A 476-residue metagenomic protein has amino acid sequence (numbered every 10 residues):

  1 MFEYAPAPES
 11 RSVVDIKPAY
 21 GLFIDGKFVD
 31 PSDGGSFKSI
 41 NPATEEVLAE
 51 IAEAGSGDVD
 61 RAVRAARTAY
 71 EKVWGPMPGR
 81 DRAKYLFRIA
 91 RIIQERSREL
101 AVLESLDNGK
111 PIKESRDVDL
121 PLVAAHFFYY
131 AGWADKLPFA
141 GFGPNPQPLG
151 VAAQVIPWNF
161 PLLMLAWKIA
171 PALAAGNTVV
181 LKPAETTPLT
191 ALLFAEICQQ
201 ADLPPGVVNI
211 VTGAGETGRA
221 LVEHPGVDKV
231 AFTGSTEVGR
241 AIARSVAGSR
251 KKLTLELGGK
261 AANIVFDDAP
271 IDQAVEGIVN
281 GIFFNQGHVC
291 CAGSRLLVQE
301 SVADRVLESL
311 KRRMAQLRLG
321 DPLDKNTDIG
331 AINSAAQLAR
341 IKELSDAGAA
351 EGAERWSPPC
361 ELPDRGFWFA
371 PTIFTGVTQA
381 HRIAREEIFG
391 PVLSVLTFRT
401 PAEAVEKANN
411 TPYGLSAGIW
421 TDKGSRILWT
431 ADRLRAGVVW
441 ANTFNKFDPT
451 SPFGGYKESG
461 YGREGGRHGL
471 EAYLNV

Functional and structural regions predicted by a protein language model:
M1-I51, K84, R88, A125 (+5 more regions): Terminal low-complexity tails and localization/encapsulation signals of metabolic enzymes
K38, A52, G75-P76, I210 (+4 more regions): A structural signal for short, well-ordered beta-strand elements
E45, R82, E104, G176 (+8 more regions): Residue-level signal for inorganic ion chemistry
E46-E50, L203, V227, I264 (+4 more regions): Conserved C-terminal structural/oligomerization subdomain of aldehyde/semialdehyde dehydrogenase
E46-L137: Glycine-rich loop-to-alpha-helix module at the N-terminal edge of alpha/beta enzyme cores
R67-Y70, W74, A90-S97, A101 (+17 more regions): Structural signal for hydrophobic packing residues in well-ordered secondary-structure cores of soluble enzyme domains
K136-Q273, F398: Rossmann-like NAD(P) dinucleotide-binding subdomain of oxidoreductase/dehydrogenase enzymes
E237-T378, A441: ALDH superfamily catalytic-core signature
